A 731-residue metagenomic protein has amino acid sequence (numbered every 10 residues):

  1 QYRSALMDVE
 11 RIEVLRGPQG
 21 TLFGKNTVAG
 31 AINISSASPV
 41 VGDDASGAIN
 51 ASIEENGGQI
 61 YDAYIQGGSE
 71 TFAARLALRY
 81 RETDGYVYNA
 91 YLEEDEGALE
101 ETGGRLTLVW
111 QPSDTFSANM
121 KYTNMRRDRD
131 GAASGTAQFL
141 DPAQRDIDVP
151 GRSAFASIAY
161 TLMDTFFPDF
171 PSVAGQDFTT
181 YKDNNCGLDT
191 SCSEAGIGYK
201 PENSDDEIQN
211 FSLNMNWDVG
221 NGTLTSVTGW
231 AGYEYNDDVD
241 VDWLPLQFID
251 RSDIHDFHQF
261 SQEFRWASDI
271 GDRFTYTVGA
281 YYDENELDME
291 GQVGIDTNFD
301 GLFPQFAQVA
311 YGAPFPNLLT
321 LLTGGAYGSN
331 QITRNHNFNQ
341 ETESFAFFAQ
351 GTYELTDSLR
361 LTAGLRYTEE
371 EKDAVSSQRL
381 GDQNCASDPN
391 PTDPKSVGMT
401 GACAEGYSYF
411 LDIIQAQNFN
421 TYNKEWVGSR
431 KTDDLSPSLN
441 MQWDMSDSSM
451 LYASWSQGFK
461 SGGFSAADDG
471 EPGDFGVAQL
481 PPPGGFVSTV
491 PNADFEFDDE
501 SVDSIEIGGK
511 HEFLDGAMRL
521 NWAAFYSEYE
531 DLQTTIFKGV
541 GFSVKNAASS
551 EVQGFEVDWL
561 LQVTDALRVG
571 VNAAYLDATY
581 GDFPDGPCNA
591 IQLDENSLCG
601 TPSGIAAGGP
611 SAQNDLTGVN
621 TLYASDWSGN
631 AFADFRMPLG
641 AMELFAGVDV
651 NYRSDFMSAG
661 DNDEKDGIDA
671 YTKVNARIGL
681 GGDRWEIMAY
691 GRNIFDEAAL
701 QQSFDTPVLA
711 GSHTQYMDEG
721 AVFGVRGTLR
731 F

Functional and structural regions predicted by a protein language model:
M7-E10, R16, T21-A90, E94-G104 (+5 more regions): Outer-membrane beta-barrel translocator/receptor signature
S36, A51-E55, S69, Y80-D84 (+15 more regions): Transmembrane beta-strands of outer-membrane beta-barrel pores
A45-I49, A74-L78, A118-M120, L224-S226 (+10 more regions): Transmembrane beta-strands of outer-membrane beta-barrel proteins
V87-D95, A132-I197, V241-D250, Q292-N337 (+6 more regions): Solvent-exposed loop segments that connect transmembrane elements
E93, L99-T277, D283-N285, R519-N521: Outer-membrane beta-barrel domain signature, strongest for Gram-negative TonB-dependent receptors and also present
N214, D218-V219, T223-V239, D447-K460 (+5 more regions): Membrane-embedded beta-barrel scaffold of Gram-negative outer-membrane proteins
Y276, Y281, D357, L361 (+3 more regions): Gram-negative outer-membrane beta-barrel transporters
G294, D300, V569, N651-D661 (+1 more regions): C-terminal beta-signal and adjacent terminal beta-strands/loops of Gram-negative outer-membrane beta-barrel proteins
